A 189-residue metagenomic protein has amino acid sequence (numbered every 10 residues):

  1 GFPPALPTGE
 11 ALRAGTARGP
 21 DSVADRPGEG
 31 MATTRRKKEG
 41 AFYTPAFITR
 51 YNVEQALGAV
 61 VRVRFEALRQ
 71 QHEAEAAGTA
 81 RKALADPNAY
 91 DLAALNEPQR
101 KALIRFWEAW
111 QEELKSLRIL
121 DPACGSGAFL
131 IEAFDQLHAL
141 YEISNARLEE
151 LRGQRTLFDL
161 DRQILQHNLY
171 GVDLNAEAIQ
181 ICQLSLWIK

Functional and structural regions predicted by a protein language model:
G1-A123, A128-L160, A178: Class I S-adenosyl-L-methionine
L165: Conserved SF1/SF2 helicase motif Ia
Y170-V172: Conserved SAM-binding motif I beta-strand of class I
N175: Conserved SAM/SAH-binding beta-strand->alpha-helix loop
C182: Conserved SAM-binding loop
